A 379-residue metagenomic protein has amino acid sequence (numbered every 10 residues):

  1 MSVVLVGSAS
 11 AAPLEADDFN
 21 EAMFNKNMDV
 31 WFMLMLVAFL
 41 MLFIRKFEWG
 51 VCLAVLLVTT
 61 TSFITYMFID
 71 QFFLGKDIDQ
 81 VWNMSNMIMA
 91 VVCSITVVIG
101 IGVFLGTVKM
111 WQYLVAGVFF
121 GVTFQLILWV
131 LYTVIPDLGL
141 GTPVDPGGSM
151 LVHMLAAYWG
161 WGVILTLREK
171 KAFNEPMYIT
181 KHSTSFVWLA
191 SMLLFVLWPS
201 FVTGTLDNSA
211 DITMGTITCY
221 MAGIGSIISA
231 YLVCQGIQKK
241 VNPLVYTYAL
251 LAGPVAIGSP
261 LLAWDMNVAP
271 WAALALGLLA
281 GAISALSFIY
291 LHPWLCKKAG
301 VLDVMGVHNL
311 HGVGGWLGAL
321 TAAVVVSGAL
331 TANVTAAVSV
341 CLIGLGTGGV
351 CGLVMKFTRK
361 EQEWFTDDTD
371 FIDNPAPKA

Functional and structural regions predicted by a protein language model:
M1-A379: Hydrophobic alpha-helical transmembrane bundles of multi-pass membrane proteins
